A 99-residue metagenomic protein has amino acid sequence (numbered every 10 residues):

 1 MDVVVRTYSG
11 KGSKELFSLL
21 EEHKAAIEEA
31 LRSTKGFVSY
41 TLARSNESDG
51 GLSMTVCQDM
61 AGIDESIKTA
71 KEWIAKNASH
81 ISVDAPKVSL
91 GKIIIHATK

Functional and structural regions predicted by a protein language model:
M1-L52, Q58-E72, S79-K99: Short S/T/G/P-rich N-terminal loop/turn motif that feeds into the first structured element of a domain
